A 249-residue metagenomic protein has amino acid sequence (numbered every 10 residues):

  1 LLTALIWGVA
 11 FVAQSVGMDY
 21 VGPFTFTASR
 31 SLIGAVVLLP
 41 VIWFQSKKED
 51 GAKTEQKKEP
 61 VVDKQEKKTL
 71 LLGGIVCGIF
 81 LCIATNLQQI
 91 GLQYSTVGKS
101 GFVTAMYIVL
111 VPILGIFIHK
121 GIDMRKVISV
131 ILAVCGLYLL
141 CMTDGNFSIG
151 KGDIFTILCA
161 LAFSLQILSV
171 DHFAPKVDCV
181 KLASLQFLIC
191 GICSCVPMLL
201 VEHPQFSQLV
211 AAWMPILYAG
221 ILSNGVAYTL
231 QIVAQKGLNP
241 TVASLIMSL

Functional and structural regions predicted by a protein language model:
L2-V9, A13, V41, L71-I90 (+5 more regions): Hydrophobic alpha-helical transmembrane segments of multi-pass membrane transport proteins, especially secondary
L5-V36, I90, T96-K99, L165-C190: Juxtamembrane helix-loop-helix junctions in multi-pass membrane proteins
G22-G34, Q89-Y107, G150-L161, A211-I221: Structural signature of hydrophobic alpha-helical transmembrane segments
S29, S100-M106, V170-G191, N224-L249: Helix-helix packing/entry segments at the starts of transmembrane helices
G34-L38, V111-P112, S148-V201, L230: Transmembrane alpha-helical segments that form core, pore/gating elements of small-molecule transporters/exporters
V37-Q45, Y107-I128: C-terminal transmembrane-helix exit sites in multi-pass transporters
L38, I122-M142, S194, S248: Hydrophobic transmembrane alpha-helices of multi-pass small-molecule transport proteins
L70-V76, I122-V134, D153-T156, V177-F187: Cytoplasmic-side transmembrane-helix entry/capping segments in multi-pass membrane proteins
